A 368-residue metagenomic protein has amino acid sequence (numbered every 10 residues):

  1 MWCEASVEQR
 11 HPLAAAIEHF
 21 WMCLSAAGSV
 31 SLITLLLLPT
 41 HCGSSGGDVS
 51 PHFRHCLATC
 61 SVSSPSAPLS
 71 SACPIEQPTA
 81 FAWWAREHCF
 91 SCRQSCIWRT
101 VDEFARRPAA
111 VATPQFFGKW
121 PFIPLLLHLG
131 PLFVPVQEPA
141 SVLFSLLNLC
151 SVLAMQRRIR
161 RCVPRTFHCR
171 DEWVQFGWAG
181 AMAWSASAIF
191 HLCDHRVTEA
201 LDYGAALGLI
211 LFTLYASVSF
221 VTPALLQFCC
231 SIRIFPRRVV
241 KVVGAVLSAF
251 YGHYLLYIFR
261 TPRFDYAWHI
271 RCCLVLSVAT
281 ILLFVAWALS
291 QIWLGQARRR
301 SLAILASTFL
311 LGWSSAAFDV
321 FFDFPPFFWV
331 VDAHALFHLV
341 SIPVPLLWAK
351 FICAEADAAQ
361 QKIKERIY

Functional and structural regions predicted by a protein language model:
M1-L32: Classical eukaryotic N-terminal signal peptides for Sec-dependent ER targeting/secretion, especially the positively
W2, V30-P51: N-terminal signal peptide
H11-P12, W21, S25, C42-Y368: Multi-pass alpha-helical transmembrane bundles in non-GPCR membrane proteins that perform intramembrane catalysis
